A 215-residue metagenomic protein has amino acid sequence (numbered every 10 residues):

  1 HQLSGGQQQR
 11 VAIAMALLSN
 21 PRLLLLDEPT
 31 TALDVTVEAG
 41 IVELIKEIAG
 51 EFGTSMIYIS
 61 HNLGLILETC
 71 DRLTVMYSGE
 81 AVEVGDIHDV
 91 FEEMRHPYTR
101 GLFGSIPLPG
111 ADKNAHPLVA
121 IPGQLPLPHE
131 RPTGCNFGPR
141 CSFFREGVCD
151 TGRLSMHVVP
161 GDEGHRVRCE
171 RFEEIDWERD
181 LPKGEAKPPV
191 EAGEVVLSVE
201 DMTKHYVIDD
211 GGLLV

Functional and structural regions predicted by a protein language model:
H1, T31-A32: Short active-site loops of ABC-family nucleotide-binding domains
H1-L3, Q7: Conserved ABC ATPase signature
L18-R22: A short, proline-enriched helix->beta-strand linker immediately N-terminal to the Walker B motif in ABC-type P-loop
L24-D27: Catalytic Walker B motif of ABC-type/P-loop ATPase nucleotide-binding domains
L33-H116: P-loop NTP-binding/switch modules centered on Walker-like glycine-rich loops
D86-V196: Charged, flexible cofactor/metal-binding loops and thiol motifs
L197-D209: Conserved beta1/A-loop at the N-terminus of ABC ATPase nucleotide-binding domains
